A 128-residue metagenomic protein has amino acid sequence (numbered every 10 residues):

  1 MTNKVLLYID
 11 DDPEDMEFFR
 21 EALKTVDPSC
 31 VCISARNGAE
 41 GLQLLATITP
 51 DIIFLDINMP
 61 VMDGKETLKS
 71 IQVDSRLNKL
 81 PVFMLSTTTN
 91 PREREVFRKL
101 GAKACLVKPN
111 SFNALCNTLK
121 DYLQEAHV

Functional and structural regions predicted by a protein language model:
N3-E14, F19-L23, I53: Conserved acidic segment of CheY-like receiver
D10, D56, S86: Active-site residues of response regulator receiver
S34-I52, C116-N117: Acidic, metal-coordinating helix/loop segments flanking the phosphotransfer/catalytic sites of two-component signaling
M59-M62: Receiver (REC) domain active-site loop signature in two-component systems and cognate sites in sensor histidine kinases
K79-T89: A short, hydrophobic beta-strand element within the central beta-sheet of small alpha/beta folds
K103: Short, glycine/charged-rich "phosphate-handling" switch motifs in NTP-dependent and phosphotransfer domains
N110-K120: C-terminal output helix
